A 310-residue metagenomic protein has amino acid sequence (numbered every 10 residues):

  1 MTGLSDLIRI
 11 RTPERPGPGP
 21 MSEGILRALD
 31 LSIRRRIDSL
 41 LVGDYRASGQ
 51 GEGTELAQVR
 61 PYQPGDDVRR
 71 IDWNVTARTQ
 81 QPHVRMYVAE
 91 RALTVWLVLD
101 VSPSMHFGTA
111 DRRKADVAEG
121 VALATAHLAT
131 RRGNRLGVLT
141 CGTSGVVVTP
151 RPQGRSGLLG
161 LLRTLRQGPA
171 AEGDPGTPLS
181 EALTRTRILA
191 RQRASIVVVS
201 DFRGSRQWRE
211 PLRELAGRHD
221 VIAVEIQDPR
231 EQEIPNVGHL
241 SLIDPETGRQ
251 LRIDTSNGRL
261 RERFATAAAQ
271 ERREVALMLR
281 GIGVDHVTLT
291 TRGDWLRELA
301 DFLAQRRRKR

Functional and structural regions predicted by a protein language model:
M1-S48, Q58-D66, V75, Q80 (+2 more regions): Exposed, interaction-prone extracellular/peripheral surfaces
G49-G53: A positional/architectural concept
V68-R70: N-terminal juxtadomain amphipathic helix that follows a signal peptide/anchor or precedes a small N-terminal auxiliary
